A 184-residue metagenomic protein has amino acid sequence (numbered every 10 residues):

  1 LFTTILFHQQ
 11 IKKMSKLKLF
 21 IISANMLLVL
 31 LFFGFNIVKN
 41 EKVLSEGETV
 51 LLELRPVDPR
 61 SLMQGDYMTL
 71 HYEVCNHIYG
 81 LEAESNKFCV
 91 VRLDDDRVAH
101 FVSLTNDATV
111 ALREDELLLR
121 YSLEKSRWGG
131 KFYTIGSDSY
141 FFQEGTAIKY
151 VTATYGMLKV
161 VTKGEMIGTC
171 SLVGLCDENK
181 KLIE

Functional and structural regions predicted by a protein language model:
L1-K13: Short, Lys/Arg-enriched N-terminal segments with co-localized hydrophobic residues within the first ~10-30 amino acids
L19-N36: Hydrophobic membrane-insertion alpha-helices, especially the h-region of bacterial N-terminal signal peptides
E41-P56: Alpha-helical transmembrane signal-anchor/signal-peptide segments
G47-T49, Y67-T69, E84-F88, A153-Y155: Extracytoplasmic
L51-E53, R92, K159: Generic structural detector for well-ordered beta-strands
E53-E82: Short extracytoplasmic
C75-L118: Structured domain cores in non-transmembrane regions
V102-S103, L112-E184: Extracytoplasmic/periplasmic terminal helices and flexible tails
